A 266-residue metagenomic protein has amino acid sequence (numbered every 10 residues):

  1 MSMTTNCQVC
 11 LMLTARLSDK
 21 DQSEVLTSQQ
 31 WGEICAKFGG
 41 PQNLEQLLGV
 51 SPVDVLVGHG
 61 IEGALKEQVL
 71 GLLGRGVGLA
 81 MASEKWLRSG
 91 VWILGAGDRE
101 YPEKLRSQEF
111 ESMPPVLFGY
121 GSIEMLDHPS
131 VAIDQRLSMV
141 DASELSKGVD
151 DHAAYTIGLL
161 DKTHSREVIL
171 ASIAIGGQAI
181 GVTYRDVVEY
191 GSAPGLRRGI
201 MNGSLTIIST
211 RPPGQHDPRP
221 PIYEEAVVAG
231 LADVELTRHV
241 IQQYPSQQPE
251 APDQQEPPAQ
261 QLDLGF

Functional and structural regions predicted by a protein language model:
M1-T27, V50-S51, L87-S89, A96-F266: Glycine-biased, small-residue-rich flexible motifs in mid-sequence functional cores and linkers
M1-V77: Long amphipathic alpha-helical segments
K37, Q68, L72, A82-W86 (+2 more regions): Residues that form generic nucleotide/phosphate-binding pockets
R75-G78, A82-G97: N-terminal low-complexity or amphipathic/hydrophobic leaders
